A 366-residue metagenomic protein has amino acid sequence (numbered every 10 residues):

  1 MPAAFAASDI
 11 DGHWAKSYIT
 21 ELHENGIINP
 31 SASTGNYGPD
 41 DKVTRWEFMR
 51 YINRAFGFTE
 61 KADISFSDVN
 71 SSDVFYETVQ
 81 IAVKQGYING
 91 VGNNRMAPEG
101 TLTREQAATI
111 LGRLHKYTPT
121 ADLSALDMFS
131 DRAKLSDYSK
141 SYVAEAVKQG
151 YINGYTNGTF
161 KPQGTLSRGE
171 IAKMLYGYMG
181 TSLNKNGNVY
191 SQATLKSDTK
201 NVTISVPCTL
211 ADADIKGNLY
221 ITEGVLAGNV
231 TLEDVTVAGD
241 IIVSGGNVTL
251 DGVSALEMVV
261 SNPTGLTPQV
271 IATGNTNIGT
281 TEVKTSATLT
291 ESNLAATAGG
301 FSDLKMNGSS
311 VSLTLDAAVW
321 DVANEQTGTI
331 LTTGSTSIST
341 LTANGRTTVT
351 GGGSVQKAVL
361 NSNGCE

Functional and structural regions predicted by a protein language model:
M1-S17, E24-T78, K84-Q106, L111-K140 (+5 more regions): Feature responds to low-complexity, polar/acidic, surface-exposed segments characteristic of secreted/exported proteins
V143: Flexible glycan-contacting loops in extracellular carbohydrate-active proteins
M174: Aromatic- and glycine-enriched pocket-lining scaffold segments that form the walls of small-molecule binding clefts
L183-E366: Extended beta-solenoid/beta-helix repeat architectures
